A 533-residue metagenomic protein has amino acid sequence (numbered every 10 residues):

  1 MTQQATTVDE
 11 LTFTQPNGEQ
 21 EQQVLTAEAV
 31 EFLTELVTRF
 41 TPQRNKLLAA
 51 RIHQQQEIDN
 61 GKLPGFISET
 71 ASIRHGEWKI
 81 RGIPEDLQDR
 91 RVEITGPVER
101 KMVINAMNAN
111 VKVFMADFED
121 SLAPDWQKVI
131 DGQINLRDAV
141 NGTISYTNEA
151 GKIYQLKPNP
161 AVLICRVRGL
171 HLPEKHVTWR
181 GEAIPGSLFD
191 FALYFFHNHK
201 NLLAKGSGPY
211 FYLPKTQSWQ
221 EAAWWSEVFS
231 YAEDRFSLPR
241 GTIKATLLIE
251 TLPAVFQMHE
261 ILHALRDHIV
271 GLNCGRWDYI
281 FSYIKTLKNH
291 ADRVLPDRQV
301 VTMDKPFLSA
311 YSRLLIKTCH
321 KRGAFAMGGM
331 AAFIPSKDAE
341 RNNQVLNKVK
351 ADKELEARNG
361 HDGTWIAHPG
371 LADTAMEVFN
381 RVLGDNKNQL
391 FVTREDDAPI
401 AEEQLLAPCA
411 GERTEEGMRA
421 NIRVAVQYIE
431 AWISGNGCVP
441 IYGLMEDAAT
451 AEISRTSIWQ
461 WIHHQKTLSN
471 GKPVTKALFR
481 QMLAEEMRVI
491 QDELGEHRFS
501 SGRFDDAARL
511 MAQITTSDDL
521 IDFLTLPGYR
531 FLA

Functional and structural regions predicted by a protein language model:
T2-A533: Expand to "…catalyze enediolate/carbanion chemistry for C-C bond making/breaking, isomerization, decarboxylation
